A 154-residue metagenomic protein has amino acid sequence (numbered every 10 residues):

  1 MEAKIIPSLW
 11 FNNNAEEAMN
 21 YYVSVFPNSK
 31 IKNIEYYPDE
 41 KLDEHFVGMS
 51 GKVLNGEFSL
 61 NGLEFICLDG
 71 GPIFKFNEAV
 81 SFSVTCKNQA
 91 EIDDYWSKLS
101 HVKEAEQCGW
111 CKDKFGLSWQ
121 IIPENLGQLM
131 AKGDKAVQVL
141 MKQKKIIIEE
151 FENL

Functional and structural regions predicted by a protein language model:
M1-A3: Extreme N-terminus of proteins, especially the signal/transit-peptide cleavage junction and the first residues
I6, V53, E106-C108: Short loop/turn microsegments at loop-to-beta-strand junctions
L9-G62: Core segments of cupin and vicinal oxygen chelate
F11, A15, V25, L60-E64 (+2 more regions): Vicinal oxygen chelate
L126-M141: A short, polar/charged loop-to-alpha-helix boundary motif
K142-L154: Terminal, contiguous helix-loop blocks that mediate binding/assembly
